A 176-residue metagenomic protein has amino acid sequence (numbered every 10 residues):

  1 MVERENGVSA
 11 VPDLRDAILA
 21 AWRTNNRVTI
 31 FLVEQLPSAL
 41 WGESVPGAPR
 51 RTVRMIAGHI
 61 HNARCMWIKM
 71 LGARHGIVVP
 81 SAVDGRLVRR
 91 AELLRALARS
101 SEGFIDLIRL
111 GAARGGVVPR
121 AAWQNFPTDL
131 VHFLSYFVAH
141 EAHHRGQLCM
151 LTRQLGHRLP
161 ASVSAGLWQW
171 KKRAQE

Functional and structural regions predicted by a protein language model:
V2-G7, L19-V33, L40-V83, A121-E176: Short, contiguous alpha-helical
A10, A21-N25, A96, S100: Soluble or luminal CAZymes and related metallo-dependent hydrolases
P12-L19, R90-L94, S135-V138: Active-site rim elements
D13-I18, V53-H61, R99-L107: Short, mixed-charge, low-aromatic patches
R27, F31, Q35, R99-D106 (+2 more regions): A generic structural signal for well-ordered alpha-helical segments enriched in polar/charged residues
A39, R109-Q124: Acidic catalytic patch
K69-G111: Helix-adjacent hinge/juxtasegments
